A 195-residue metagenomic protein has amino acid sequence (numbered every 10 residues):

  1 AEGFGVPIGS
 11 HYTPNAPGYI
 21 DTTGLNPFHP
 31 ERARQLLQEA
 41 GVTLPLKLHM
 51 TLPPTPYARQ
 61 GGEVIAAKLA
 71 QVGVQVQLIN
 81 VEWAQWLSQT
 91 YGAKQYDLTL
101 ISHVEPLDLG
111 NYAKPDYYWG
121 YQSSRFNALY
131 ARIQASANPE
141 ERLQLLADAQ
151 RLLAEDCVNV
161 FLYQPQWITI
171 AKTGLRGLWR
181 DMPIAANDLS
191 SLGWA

Functional and structural regions predicted by a protein language model:
A1-G18, Y57-A66, A84-A195: Detector for C-terminal structural segments
T22-F28: DNA breakage-rejoining catalytic core of tyrosine-based enzymes
F28, P53, R59-Q60: Residue-level recognition of alpha-helix initiation/capping sites
P30-H49: Immediate post-signal peptide segment of exported/extracytoplasmic ligand-binding proteins
P45-P54, Q77: Short, well-ordered beta-strand elements
L46, V72-V74, V158: Envelope-exposed proteins and targeting segments
Q75-A84: A short glycine-rich beta-strand->turn/loop micro-motif centered on a GG-aromatic cluster
